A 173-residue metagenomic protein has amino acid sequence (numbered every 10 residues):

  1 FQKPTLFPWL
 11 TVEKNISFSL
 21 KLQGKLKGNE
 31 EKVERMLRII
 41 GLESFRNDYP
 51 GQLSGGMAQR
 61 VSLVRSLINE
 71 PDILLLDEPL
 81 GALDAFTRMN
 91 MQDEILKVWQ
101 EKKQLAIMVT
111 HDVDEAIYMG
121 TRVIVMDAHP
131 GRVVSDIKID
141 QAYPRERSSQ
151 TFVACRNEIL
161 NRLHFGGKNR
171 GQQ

Functional and structural regions predicted by a protein language model:
F1, E13-K21, E30, K138: Short helical segment in ABC ATPase nucleotide-binding domains corresponding to the A-loop/adjacent helical element
K21, K27-F45, K97: Conserved ABC ATPase "signature" region
D48-G51, N69: Conserved signature/switch motifs of ABC ATPase nucleotide-binding domains
L63: Hydrophobic anchor residue at the start of the ABC signature
L74-D77: Catalytic Walker B motif of ABC-type/P-loop ATPase nucleotide-binding domains
R88-K102: Helical segment within the ABC ATPase nucleotide-binding domain
K103-V109: Conserved H-loop
